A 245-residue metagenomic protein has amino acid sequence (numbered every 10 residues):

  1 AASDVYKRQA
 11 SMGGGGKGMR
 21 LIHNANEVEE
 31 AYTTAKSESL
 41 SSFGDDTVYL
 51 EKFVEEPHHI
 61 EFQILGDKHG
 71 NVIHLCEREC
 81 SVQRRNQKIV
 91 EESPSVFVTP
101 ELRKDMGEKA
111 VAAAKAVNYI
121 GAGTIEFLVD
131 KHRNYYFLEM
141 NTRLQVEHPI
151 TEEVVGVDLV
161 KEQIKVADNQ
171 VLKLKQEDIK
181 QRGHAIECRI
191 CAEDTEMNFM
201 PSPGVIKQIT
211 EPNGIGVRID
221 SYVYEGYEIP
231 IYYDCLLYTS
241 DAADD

Functional and structural regions predicted by a protein language model:
A1-Y6, D241-D245: Short, small-residue-biased leader/transition segments that mark boundaries at the very start of proteins
S3-G18: A conserved helix-loop-beta module that forms one wall/lid of the active-site cleft in ATP-utilizing catalytic domains
G15, I22-D241, D245: ATP-dependent carboxylate activation and anion-phosphoryl transfer catalytic cores that bind Mg-ATP to form
